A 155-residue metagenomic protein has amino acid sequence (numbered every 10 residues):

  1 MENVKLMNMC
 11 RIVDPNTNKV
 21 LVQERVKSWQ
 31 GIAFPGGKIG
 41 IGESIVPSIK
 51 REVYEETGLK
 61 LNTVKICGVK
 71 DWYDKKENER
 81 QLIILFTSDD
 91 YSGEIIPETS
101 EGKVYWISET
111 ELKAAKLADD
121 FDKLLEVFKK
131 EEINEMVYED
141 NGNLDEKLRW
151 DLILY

Functional and structural regions predicted by a protein language model:
M1-V20, P35-K38: Conserved N-terminal beta-strand and adjoining loop/helix that marks the start of the Nudix/MutT-like hydrolase domain
L6-N8, L82-I84, G102, W150: Change "...and in nucleic-acid phosphodiester-cleaving endonucleases..." to "...and in nucleic-acid processing enzymes
R11-I12, L85-D89, W106-S108: Short, well-ordered beta-strand micro-motif
T17-N18, S28-W29, G40, W72 (+1 more regions): Short, charged/polar surface micro-motifs in flexible loops or helix N-caps
N18-Y54, K147-Y155: Conserved Nudix-box catalytic region and its N-terminal flanking loop in Nudix hydrolases and closely related
W29-I32, G102-Y155: Nudix hydrolase/Nudix homology domain
L59-G68: A short coil-to-beta-strand element that immediately follows conserved catalytic motifs
W72-E94, L124-F128: Active-site-adjacent beta-strand/loop module that shapes the phosphate/pyrophosphate-binding cleft
